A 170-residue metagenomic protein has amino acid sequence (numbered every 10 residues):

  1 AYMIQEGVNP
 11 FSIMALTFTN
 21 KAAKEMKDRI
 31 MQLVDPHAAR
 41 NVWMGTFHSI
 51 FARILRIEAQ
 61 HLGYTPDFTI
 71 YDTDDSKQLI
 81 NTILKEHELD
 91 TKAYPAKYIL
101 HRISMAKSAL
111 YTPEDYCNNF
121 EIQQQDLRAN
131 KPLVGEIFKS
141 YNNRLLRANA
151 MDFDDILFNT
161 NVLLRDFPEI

Functional and structural regions predicted by a protein language model:
A1-P66, I70-Y71, K77, A148: P-loop NTPase Walker
S12-M14, A52, L84, D90-I170: Accessory N-terminal region flanking or inserted into the helicase ATPase core in nucleic-acid motor proteins
A22, D72, Q124-R128: Intrinsic-disorder/low-complexity, polar/charged segments
